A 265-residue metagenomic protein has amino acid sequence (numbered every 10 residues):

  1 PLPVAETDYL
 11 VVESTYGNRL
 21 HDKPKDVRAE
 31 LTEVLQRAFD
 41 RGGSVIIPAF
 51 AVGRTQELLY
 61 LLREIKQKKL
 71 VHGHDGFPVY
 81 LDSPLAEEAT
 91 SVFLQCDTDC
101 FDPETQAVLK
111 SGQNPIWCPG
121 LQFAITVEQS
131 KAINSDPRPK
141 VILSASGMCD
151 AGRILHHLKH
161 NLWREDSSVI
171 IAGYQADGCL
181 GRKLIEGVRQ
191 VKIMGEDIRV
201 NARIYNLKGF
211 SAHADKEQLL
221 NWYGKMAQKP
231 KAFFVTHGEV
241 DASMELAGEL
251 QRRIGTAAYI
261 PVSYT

Functional and structural regions predicted by a protein language model:
P1-E57, L61-H74: His/Asp/Glu-rich metal-coordinating catalytic cores of metallo-dependent phosphodiesterases/hydrolases acting on
T7-R19, E196-N206, A227: Gly-rich Lys/Arg/Thr-decorated short loops/hinges at beta-loop-alpha junctions or inter-strand turns that position
R37-I46, S135-P139, G224-A232: Short, surface-exposed connector motifs at secondary-structure boundaries
I65-K66, G73-D82, A89: Terminal amphipathic helices with adjacent charged low-complexity linkers/tails
D82-Q190: A contiguous, basic/glycine-rich beta-loop/short-helix subdomain that forms a polymer-engagement track
I193-W222: Generic long, charged, amphipathic alpha-helical segments
W222-L250: C-terminal structured "cap/appendage" subdomains that terminate the fold
T265: Conserved small/polar residues in nucleotide/adenosyl-binding loops
